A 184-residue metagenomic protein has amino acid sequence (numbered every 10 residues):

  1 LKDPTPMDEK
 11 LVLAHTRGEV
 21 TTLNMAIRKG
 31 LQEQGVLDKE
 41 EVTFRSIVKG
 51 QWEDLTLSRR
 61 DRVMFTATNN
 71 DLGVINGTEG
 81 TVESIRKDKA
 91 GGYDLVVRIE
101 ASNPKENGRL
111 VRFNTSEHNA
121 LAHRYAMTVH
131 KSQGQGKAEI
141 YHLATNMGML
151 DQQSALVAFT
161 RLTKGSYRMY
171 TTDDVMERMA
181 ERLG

Functional and structural regions predicted by a protein language model:
L1-Y93, I99, E181-L183: Conserved helicase motor core of P-loop NTPases
F65-T66, N76-G184: C-terminal accessory regions
